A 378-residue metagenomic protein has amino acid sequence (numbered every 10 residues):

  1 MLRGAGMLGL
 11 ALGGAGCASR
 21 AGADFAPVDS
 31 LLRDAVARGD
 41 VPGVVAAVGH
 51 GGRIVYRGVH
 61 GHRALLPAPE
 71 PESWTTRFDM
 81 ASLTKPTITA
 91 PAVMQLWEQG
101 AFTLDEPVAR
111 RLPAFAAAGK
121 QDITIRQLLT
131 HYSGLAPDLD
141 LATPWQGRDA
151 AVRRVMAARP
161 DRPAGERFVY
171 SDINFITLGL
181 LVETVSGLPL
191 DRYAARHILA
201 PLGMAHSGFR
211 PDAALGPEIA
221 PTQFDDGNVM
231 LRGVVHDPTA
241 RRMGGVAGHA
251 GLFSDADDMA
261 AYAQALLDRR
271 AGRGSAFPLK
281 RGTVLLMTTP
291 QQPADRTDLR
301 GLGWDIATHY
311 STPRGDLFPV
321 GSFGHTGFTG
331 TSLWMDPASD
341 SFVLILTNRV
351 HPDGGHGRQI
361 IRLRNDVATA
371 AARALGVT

Functional and structural regions predicted by a protein language model:
L2-S19: N-terminal export signals
G22-M80, A101-T103, A150-R153, G354: Short, conserved catalytic-motif segment at the N-terminal edge
L32, A46, G52, T76-D105 (+3 more regions): Active-site SXXK
V45-A47, Q127-L129, L333-W334, F342-I345: Structural recognition of the beta-strand scaffold that forms the well-ordered cores of secreted hydrolase catalytic
R57, H62-A64, A118-G321: Short, surface-exposed loop or secondary-structure junction motifs that flank catalytic or metal-binding residues
T103-A118, A200-L202: Short, glycine/proline-biased beta-turn/loop segments that scaffold the active-site neighborhood
S322, T329-F342: Short, surface-exposed beta-strand/loop micro-motifs that present aromatic residues
V350-L363: A short acidic/glycine-rich loop-to-helix N-cap element
